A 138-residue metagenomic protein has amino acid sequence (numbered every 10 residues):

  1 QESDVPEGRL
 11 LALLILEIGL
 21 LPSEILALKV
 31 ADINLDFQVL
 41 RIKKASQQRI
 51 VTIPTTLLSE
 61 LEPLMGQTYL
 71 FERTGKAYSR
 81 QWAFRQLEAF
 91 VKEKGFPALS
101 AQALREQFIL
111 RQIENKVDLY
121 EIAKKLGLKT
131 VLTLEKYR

Functional and structural regions predicted by a protein language model:
Q1-P22: Basic, Lys/Arg- and aromatic-enriched nucleic-acid-binding interface segment
P6-L10, A83, R105: N-terminal positioning helix adjacent to the helix-turn-helix/winged-helix DNA-binding module
L11-A12, S23-L28, I122: Alpha-helix N-cap/helix-start motif at helix boundaries, enriched for small hydrophobics
I18, A27-E60: Conserved tyrosine-mediated DNA breakage-rejoining catalytic core shared by Y-recombinases
S23, Q81, V131-L132: Key DNA-contact positions within bacterial/archaeal DNA-binding proteins
Q38-I42, R111, Y120-R138: Short functional hotspots where side chains directly engage DNA or cofactors
P54-F96: Active-site/catalytic core of tyrosine-dependent DNA strand-transfer enzymes
R85-K124, L128: Short, basic (Lys/Arg/His-rich) helix/loop patches that form interaction surfaces in the mid-to-C-terminal regions
